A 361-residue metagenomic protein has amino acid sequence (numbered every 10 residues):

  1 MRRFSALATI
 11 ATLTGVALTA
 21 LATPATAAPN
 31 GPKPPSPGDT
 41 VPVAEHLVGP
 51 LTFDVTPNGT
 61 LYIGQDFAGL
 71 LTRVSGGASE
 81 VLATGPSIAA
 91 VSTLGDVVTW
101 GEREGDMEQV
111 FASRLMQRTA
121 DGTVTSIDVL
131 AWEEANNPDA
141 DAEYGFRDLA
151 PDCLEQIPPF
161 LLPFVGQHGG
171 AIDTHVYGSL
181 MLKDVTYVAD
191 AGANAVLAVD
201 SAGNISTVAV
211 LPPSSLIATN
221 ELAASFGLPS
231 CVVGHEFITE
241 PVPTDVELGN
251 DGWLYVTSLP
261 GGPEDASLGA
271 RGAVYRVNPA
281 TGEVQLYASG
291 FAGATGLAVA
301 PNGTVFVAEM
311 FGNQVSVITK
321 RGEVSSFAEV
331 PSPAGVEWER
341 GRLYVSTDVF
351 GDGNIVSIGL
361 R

Functional and structural regions predicted by a protein language model:
M1-P29: Secretory targeting and sorting signals
A27-R361: Extracellular beta-propeller repeat domains
